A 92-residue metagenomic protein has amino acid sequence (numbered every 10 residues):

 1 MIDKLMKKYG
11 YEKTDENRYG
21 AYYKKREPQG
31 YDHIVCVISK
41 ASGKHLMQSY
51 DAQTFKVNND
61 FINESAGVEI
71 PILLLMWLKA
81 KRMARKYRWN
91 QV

Functional and structural regions predicted by a protein language model:
M1-D15: Amphipathic alpha-helical segments
I2, R18-G20, K25-V92: Intrinsically disordered, low-complexity regulatory regions enriched in serine/threonine/proline and acidic residues
